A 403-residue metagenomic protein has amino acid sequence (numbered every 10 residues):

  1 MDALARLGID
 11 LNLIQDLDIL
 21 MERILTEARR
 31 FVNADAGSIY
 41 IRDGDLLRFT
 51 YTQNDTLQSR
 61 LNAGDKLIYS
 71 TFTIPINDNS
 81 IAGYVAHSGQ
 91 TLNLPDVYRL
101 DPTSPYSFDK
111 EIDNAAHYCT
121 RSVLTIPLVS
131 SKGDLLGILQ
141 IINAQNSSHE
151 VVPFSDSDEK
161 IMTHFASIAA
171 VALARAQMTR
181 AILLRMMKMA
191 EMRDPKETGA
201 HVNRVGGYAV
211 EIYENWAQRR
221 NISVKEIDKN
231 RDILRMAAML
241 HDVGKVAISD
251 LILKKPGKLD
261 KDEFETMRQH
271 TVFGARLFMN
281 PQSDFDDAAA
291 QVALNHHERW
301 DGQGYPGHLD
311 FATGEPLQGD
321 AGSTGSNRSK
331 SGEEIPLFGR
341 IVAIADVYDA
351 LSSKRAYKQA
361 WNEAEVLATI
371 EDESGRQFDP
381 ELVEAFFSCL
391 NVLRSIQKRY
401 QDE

Functional and structural regions predicted by a protein language model:
M1-R23, R30-F31, F49-Y51, L136 (+1 more regions): Signal-transmission linkers at sensory-effector interfaces
D2-N12, D16, N93, S157 (+8 more regions): Signal-transducing alpha-helical linker
S38-N77, R99-L100, M239, V243-G244 (+1 more regions): GAF sensory/regulatory domain recognition with acknowledged cross-activation on helical regulatory dimers
Q58-S107, N114-A116: Regulatory sensory and allosteric helical modules in signal-transduction proteins and certain transcription factors
L67-S70, Q90, H149-P153, E191-E403: Metal-dependent catalytic cores of enzymes that make or break cyclic nucleotides and related phosphoester linkages
Y118-C119, D134-L136, I142-T163, A172 (+2 more regions): Regulatory loop-to-helix N-cap segments in sensory/regulatory domains that couple ligand/signal detection
R121-S130: A short, aliphatic-rich beta-strand micro-motif
V129-L135, A144-Q145, F285, E333-E334: Flexible loop/coil segments at beta-strand boundaries within sensory signal-transduction domains
